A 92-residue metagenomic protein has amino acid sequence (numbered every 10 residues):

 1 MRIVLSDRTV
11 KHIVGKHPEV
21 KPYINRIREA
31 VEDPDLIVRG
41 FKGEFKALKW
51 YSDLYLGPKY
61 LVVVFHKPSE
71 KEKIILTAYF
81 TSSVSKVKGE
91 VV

Functional and structural regions predicted by a protein language model:
M1-V92: Ribonuclease/tRNase effector modules and their secretory precursors
